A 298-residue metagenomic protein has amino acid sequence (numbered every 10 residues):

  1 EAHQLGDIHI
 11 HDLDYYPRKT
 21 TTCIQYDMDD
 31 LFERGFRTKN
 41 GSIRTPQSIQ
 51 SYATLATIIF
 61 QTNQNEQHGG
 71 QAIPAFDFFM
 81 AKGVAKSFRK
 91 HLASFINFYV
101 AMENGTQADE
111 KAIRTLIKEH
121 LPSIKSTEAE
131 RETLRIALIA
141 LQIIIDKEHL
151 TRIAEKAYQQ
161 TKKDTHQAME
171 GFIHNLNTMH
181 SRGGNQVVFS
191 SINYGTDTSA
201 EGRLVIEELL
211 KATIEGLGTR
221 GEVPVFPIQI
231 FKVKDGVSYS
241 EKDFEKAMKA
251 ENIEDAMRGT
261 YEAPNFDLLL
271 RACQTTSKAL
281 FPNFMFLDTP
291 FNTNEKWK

Functional and structural regions predicted by a protein language model:
E1-K298: Conserved catalytic cores of very large enzyme subunits
